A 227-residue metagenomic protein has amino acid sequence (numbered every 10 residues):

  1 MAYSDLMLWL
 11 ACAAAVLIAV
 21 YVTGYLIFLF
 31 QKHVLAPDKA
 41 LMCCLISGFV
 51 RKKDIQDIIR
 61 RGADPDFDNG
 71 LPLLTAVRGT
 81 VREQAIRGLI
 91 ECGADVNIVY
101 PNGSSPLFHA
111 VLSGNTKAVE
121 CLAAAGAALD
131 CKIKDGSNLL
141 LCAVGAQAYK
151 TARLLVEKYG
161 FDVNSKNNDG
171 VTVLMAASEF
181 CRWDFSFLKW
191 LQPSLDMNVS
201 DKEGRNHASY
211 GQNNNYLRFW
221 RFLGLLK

Functional and structural regions predicted by a protein language model:
A2-G62, G70-L71, R78, G224-K227: Intrinsically disordered, low-complexity regulatory segments in ankyrin-centric signaling systems
V34-I46, D66-V77, V99-P106, K132-L139 (+2 more regions): Ankyrin-repeat boundary/"N-cap" motif
C43-V50, T75-R82, H109-N115, C142-A148 (+2 more regions): Ankyrin repeat A-helix N-terminal signature
R51, P65, G79-E83, V96 (+6 more regions): Alpha-solenoid repeat scaffolds
Q56-D64, R87-D95, E120-A128, R153-D162 (+2 more regions): Ankyrin repeat domain, specifically the short helix-to-loop turn at the C-terminus of the second helix of each repeat
D95, Y100-G114, A118, A124 (+3 more regions): A generic tandem-repeat structural signature
Y149, L155, Y159-R205: Ankyrin-repeat and related helical/solenoid repeat scaffolds used for protein-protein interactions
D196-K227: Leucine-rich solenoid repeat scaffolds
